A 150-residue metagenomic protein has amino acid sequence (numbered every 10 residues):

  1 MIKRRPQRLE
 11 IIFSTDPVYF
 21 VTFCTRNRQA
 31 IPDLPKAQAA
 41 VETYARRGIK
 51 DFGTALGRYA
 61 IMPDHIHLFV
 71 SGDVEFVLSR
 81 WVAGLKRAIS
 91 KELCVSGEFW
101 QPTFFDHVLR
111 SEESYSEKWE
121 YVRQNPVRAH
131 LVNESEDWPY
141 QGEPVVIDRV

Functional and structural regions predicted by a protein language model:
M1-V150: Short catalytic/metal-binding and nucleic-acid-binding patches
